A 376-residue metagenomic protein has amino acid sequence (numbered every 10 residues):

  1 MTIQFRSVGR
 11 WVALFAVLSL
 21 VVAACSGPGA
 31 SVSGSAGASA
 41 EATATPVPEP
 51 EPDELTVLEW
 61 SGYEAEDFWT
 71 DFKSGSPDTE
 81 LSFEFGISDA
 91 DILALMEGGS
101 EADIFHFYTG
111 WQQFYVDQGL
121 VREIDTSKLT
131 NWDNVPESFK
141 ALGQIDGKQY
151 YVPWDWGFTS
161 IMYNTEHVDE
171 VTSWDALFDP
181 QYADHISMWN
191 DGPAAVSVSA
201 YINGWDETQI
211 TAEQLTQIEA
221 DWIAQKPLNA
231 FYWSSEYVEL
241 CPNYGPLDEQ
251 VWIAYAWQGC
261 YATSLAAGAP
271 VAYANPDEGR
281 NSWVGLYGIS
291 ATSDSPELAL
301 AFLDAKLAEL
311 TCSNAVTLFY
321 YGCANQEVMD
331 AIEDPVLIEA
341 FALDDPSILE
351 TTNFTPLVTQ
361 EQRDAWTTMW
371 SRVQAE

Functional and structural regions predicted by a protein language model:
S19-A24: C-terminal motif of bacterial Sec signal peptides marking the signal peptidase cleavage site
C25, A42-F114: Early extracytoplasmic/lumenal segment of secretory-pathway proteins
C25-A38: Bacterial lipoprotein signal-peptidase II cleavage site
E97, E101-F107, R122-S160, H185-S187: A structural signal for short loop-to-beta-strand junctions that line the ligand-binding cleft of periplasmic/secreted
Q113, S187-D191, A195-S199, D206-Y273: Ligand-binding pocket segment of bilobal, Venus flytrap-like solute-binding proteins
R122-D133, Y151, A269-N281, S290-T292: Short beta-strand->loop
G285, S290-E350: Mature extracytoplasmic/periplasmic domains
P346-E376: Conserved C-terminal helix/tail region of periplasmic/extracytoplasmic solute-binding proteins
